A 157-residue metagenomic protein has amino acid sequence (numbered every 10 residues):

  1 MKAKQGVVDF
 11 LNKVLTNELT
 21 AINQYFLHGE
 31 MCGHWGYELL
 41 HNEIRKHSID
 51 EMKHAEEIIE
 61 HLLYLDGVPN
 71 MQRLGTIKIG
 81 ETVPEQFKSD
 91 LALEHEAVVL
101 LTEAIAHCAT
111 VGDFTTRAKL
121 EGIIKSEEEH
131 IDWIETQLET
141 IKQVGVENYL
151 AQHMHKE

Functional and structural regions predicted by a protein language model:
M1-E157: Iron-associated oxidoreductase/ferritin-like identity signal
